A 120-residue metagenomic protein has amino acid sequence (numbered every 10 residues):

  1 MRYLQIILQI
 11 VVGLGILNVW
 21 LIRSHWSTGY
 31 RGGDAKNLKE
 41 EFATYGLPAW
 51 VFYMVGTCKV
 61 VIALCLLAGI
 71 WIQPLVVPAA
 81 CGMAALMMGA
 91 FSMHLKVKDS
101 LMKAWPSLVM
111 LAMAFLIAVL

Functional and structural regions predicted by a protein language model:
M1-Y30, Y53, W71-L120: Extended, low-polarity transmembrane helix blocks
L4, L8-V11, G32, K36 (+2 more regions): Alpha-helix initiation and capping sites
S24-P48: Cytosolic, membrane-interface loops and tails of multi-pass inner-membrane proteins
K36-K39, K59, K96-K98, K103: Context-gated lysine
Y45-C65: Core segments of alpha-helical transmembrane spans in multipass integral membrane proteins
